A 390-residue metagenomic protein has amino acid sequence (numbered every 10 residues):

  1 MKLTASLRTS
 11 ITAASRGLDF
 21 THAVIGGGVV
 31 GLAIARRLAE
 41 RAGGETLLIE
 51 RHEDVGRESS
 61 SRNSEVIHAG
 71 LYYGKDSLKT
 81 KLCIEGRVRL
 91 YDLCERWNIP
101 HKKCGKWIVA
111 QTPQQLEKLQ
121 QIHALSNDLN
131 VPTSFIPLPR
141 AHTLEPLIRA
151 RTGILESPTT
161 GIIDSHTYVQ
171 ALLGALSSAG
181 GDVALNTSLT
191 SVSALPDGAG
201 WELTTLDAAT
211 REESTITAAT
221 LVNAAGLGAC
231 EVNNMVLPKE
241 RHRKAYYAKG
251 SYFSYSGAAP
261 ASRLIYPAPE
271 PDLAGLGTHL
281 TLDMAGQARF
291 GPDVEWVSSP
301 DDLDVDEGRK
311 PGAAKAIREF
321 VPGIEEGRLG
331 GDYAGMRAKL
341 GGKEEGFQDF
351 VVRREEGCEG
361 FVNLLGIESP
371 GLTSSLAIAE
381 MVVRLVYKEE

Functional and structural regions predicted by a protein language model:
M1-L18: N-terminal mitochondrial targeting presequence
L3, R16, F347-E390: C-terminal lid/capping helical subdomain adjacent to the catalytic/cofactor pocket in oxidative enzymes
R16-V30, L47: Beta1/beta-strand and adjacent pyrophosphate-binding region of the FAD-binding site in flavoprotein oxidoreductases
A39-S61: Glycine-rich FAD pyrophosphate-binding loop
E65-R140, L144, R151, T278: Dinucleotide-binding Rossmann-like beta1-alpha1 core, especially the glycine-rich loop that anchors the ADP
I67, I99-H101, T215-I216, T220 (+1 more regions): Active-site substrate-recognition segment that forms the wall of the catalytic cavity or substrate channel
G74-E85, V109-K118, E156-A175, A184 (+2 more regions): Short beta-strand to alpha-helix junction loop
L155-A219, L376: Helical element adjacent to the flavin cofactor pocket in flavoenzyme catalytic cores
